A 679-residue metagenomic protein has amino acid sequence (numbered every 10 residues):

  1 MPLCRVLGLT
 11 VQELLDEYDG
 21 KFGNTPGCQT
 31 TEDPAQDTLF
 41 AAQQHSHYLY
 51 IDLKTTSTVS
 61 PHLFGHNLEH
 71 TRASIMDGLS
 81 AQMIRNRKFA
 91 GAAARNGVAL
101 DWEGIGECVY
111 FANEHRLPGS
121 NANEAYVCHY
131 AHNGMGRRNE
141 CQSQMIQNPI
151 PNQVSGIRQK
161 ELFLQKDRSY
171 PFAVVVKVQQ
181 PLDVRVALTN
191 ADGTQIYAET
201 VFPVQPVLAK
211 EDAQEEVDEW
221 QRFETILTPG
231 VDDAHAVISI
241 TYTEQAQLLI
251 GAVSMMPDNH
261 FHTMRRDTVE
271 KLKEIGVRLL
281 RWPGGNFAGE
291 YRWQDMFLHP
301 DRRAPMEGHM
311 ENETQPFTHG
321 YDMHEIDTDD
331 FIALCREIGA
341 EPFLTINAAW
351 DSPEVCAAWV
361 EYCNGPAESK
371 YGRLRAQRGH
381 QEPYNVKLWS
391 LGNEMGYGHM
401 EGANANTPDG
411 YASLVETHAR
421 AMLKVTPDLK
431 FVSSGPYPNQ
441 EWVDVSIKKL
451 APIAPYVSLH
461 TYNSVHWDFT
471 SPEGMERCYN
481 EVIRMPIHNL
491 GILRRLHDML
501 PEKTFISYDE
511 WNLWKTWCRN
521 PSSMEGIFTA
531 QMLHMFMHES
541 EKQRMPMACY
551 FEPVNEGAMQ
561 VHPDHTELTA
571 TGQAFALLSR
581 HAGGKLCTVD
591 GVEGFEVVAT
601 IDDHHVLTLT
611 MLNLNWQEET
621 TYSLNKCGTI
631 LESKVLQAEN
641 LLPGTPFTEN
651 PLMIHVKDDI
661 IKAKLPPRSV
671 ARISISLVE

Functional and structural regions predicted by a protein language model:
P2-E13: DNA major-groove recognition helix of helix-turn-helix/homeodomain DNA-binding modules
G27-H324, E341, A357, E401 (+4 more regions): Extracellular and organelle-lumenal recognition/adhesion modules and their flexible linkers in secreted
H70-T71, T504-D603: Aromatic/acidic polysaccharide-binding cleft in carbohydrate-active enzymes
G230, P257-V277, H324, F331 (+6 more regions): An active-site-proximal structural segment forming one wall of the substrate-binding cleft that immediately precedes
A236-I240, N406-G526: Noncatalytic carbohydrate-binding groove/subsite architecture in carbohydrate-active enzymes
P283-G284, K370-N406, T461-N463, T504-N512: Active-site groove signature of glycoside hydrolases
G594-T629, S633, R668-S674: Carbohydrate-binding surface patches
L652-E679: C-terminal beta-strand-rich structural cap/linker in extracellular carbohydrate-active enzymes
